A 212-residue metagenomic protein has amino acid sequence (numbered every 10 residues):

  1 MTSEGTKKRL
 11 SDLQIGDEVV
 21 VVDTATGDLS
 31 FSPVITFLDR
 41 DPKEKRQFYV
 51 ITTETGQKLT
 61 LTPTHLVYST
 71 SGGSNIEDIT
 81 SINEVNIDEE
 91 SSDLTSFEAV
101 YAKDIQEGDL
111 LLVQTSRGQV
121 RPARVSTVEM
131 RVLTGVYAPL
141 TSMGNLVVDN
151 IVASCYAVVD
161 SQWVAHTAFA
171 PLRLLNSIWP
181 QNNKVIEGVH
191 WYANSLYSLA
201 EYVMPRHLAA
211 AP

Functional and structural regions predicted by a protein language model:
M1-P212: HINT superfamily self-processing domains
